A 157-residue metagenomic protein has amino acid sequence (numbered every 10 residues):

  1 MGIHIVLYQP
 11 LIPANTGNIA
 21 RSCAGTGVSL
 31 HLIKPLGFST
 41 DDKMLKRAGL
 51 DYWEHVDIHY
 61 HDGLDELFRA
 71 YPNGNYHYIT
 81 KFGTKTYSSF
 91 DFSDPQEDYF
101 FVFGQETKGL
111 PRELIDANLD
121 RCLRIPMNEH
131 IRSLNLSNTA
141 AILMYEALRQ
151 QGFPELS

Functional and structural regions predicted by a protein language model:
M1-S157: Post-transcriptional modification and biogenesis factors for structured RNAs of the translation apparatus
